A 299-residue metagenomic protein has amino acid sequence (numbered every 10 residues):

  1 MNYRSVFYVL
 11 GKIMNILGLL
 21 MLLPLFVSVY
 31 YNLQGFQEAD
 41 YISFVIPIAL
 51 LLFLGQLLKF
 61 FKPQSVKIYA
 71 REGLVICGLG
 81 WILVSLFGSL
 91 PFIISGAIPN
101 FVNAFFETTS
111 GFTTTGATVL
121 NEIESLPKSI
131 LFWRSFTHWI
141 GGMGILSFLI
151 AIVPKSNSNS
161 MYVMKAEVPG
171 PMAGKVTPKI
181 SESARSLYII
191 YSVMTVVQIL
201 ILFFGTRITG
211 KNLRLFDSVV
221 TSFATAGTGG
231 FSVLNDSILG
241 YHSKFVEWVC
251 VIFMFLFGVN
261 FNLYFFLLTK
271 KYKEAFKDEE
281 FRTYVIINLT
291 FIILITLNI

Functional and structural regions predicted by a protein language model:
M1-I299: Membrane-proximal intracellular helices of multi-pass ion channels
